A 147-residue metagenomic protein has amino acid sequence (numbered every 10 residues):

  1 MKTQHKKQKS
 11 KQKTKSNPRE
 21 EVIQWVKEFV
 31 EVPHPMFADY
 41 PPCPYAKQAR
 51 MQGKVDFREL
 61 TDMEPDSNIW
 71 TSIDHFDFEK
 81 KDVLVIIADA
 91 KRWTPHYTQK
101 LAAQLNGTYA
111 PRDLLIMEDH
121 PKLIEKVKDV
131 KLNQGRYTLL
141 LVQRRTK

Functional and structural regions predicted by a protein language model:
K2, K11-K147: Expand to "…catalyze enediolate/carbanion chemistry for C-C bond making/breaking, isomerization, decarboxylation
